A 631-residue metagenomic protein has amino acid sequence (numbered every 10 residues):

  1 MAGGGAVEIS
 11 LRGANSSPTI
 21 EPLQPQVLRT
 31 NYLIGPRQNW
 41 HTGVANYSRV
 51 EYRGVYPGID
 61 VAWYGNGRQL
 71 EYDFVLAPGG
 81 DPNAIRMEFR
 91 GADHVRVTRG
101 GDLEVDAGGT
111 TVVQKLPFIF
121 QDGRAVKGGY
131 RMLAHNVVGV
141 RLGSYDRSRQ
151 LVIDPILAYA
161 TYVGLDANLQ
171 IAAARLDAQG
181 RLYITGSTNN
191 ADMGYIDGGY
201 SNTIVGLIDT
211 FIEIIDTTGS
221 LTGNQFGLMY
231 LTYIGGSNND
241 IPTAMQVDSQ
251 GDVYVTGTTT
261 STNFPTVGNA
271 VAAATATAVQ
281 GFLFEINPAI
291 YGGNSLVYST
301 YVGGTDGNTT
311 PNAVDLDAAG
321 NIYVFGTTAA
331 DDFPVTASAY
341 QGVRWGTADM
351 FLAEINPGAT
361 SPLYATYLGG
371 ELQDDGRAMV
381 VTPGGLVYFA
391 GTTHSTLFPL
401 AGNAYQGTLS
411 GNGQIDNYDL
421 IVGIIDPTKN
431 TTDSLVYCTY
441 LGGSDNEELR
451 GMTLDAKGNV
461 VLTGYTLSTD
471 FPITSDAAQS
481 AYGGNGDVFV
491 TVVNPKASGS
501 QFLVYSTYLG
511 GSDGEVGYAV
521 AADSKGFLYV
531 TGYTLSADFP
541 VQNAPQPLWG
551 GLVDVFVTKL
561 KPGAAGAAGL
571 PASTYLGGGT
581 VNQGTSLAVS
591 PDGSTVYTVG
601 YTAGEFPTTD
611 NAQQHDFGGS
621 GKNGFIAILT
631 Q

Functional and structural regions predicted by a protein language model:
M1-D166, A173-D177, L182, L228: Residues that cap or anchor secondary-structure elements
A6, G13-N15, R68, P82 (+1 more regions): A sequence-level/structural motif corresponding to short, flexible coil/turn segments enriched in small polar residues
